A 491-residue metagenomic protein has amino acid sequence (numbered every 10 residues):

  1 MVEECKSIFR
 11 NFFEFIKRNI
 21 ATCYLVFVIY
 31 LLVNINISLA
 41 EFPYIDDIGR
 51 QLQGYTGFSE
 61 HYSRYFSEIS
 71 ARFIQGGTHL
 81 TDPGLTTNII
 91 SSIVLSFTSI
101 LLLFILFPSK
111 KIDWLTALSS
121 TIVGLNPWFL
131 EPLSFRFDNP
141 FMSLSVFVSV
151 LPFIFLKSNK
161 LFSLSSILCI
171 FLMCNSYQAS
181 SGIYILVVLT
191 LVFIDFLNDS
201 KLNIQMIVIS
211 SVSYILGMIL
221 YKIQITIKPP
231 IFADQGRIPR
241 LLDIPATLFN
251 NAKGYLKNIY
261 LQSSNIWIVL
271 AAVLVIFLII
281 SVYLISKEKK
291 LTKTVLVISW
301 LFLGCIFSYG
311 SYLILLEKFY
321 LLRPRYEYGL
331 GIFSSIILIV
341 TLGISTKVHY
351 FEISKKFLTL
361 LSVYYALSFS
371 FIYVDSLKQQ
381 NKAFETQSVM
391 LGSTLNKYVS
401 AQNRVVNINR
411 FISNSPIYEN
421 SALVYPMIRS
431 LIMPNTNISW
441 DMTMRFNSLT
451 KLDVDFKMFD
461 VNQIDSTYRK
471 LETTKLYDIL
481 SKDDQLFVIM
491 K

Functional and structural regions predicted by a protein language model:
V2-H61, Y65, Q75-T98, I105-S120 (+4 more regions): Intrinsically disordered, polar/acidic, low-complexity terminal segments
Y30-S96, I100, S120, R136 (+5 more regions): Transmembrane catalytic cores of multi-pass membrane glycosyltransferases and polysaccharide-assembly enzymes
H79-I90, K111-T116, S158-S165, C169 (+1 more regions): Membrane-interface starts of transmembrane alpha-helices
L115-V148, N175: Aromatic- and kink-enriched transmembrane "portal" helix at the membrane-lumen/periplasm boundary that abuts
S149-S165, L197-S200: Membrane-interface transmembrane helices that cradle and orient dolichyl/undecaprenyl
L296-Y309, L330-I337, T359-V363: Hydrophobic membrane-spanning alpha-helices of multi-pass integral membrane proteins
K318-S345: Hydrophobic/aromatic-rich transmembrane helices and adjacent perimembrane loops
I344-S370: Signature aromatic-anchored transmembrane alpha helix within multi-pass, membrane-resident enzymes that catalyze glycan
